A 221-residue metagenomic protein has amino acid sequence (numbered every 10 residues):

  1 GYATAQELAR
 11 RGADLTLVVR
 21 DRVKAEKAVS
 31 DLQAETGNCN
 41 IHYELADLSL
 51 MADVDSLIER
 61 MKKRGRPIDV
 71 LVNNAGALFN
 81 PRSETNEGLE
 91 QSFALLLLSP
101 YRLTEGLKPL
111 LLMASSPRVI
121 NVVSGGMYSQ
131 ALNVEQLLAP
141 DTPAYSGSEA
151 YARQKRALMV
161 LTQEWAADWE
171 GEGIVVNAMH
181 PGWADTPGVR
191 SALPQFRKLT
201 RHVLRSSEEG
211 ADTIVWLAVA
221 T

Functional and structural regions predicted by a protein language model:
G1-V19: Canonical Rossmann dinucleotide-binding motif of NAD(H)/NADP(H)-dependent dehydrogenases/reductases, specifically
Q6, Y101, R156-Q163, A167 (+1 more regions): Conserved active-site helix of classical SDR/Rossmann-fold NAD(P)-dependent CH-OH oxidoreductases
R22-V23, E44-E59: The beta1-alpha1 cofactor-binding region of Rossmann-like NAD(H)/NADP(H)-dependent oxidoreductases
A34-N40, R60-N73, F79-E84: A glycine-rich helix->loop->beta "capping" turn within Rossmann-like NAD(P)(H)-dependent oxidoreductase domains
V54-L57, V72, L103-L107, L111 (+2 more regions): Hydrophobic positions on the long internal alpha-helix of Rossmann-like NAD(P)-dependent oxidoreductase domains
G76-F93, L112-I174, H180-V203: Catalytic loop of short-chain dehydrogenase/reductase
T200-T221: C-terminal helical subdomain
